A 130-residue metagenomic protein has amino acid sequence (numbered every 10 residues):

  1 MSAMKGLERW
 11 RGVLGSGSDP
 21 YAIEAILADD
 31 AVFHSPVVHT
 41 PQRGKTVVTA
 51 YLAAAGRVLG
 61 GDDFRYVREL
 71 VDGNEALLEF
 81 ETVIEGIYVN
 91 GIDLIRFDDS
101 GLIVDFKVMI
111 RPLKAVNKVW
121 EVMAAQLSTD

Functional and structural regions predicted by a protein language model:
M1-S18: Short, aromatic-enriched amphipathic alpha-helices that serve as compact interaction elements
G6, P20-G73: A solvent-exposed, acidic/Ser-Thr-rich amphipathic alpha-helical stretch
W10, Y21, I92-I95: Intrinsic disorder/low-complexity detector
V13-L14, H39, L94: Short N-terminal micro-motifs specific to bacterial/archaeal maturation and metal-cluster initiation sites
L14-G17, S35, I110: Residues at alpha-helix boundaries and short interhelical turns
A53-D130: A beta-strand edge to alpha-helix "cap/lid" segment located at domain peripheries
